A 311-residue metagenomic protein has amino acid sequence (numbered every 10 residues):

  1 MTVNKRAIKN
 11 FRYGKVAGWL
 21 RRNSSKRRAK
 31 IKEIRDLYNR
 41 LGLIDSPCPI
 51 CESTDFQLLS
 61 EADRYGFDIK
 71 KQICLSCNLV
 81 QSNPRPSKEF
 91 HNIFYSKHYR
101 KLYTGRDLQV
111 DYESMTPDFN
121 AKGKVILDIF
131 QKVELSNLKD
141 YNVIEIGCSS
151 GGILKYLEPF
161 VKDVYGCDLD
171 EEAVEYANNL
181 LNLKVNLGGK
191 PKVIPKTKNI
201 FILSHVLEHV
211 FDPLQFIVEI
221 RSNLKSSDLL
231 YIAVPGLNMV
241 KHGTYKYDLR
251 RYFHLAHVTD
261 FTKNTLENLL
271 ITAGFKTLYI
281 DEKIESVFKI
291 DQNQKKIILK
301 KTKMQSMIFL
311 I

Functional and structural regions predicted by a protein language model:
T2-S204, L214-I217, Y279-E285, D291-I311: Conserved N-terminal segment of class I S-adenosyl-L-methionine
H205-H209: A short His-aromatic
V210-P213, I217, K263: Nucleotide-sugar-dependent glycosyltransferases with a strong bias toward membrane-associated enzymes that transfer
L214-L229: A short glycine-rich, Lys/Arg-flanked "PGG" loop and its adjoining helix->strand segment in the class I
I232-T259, K263-N268: Short, glycine-/aromatic-enriched active-site segment of Class I SAM-dependent methyltransferases
L269, A273-G274: A structural motif corresponding to the C-terminal end of an alpha-helix and its immediate exit/capping segment
